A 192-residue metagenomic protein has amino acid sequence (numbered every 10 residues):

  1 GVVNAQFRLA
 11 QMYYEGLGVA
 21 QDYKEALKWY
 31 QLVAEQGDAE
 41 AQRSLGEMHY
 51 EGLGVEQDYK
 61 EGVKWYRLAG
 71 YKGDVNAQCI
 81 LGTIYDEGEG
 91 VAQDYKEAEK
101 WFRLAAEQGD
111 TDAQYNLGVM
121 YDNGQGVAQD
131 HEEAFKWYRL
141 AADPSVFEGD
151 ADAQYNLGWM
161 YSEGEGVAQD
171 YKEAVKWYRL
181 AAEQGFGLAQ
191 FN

Functional and structural regions predicted by a protein language model:
G1-V3, E15-L17, D22, E35-D38 (+12 more regions): Short helix-capping/linker turns of helical repeat alpha-solenoids
F7-A10, W29-Q31, W65-R67, W101-R103 (+2 more regions): Arginine-selective low-complexity/disordered segments
R8-E15, S44-E51, I80-E87, N116-N123 (+2 more regions): Hydrophobic face of amphipathic alpha-helices that form TPR/SEL1-like repeat modules and related alpha-solenoid
W29-L32, C79, Y115, W137 (+3 more regions): Cationic, low-complexity basic patches in intrinsically disordered or flexible, solvent-exposed regions
